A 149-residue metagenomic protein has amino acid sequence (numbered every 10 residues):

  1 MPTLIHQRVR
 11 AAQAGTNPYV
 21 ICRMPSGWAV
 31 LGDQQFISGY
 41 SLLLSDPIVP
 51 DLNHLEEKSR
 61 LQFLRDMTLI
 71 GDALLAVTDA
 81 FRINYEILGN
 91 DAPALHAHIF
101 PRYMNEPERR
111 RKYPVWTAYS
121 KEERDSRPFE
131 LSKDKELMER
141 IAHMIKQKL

Functional and structural regions predicted by a protein language model:
M1-L149: HIT superfamily nucleotide-processing domains
